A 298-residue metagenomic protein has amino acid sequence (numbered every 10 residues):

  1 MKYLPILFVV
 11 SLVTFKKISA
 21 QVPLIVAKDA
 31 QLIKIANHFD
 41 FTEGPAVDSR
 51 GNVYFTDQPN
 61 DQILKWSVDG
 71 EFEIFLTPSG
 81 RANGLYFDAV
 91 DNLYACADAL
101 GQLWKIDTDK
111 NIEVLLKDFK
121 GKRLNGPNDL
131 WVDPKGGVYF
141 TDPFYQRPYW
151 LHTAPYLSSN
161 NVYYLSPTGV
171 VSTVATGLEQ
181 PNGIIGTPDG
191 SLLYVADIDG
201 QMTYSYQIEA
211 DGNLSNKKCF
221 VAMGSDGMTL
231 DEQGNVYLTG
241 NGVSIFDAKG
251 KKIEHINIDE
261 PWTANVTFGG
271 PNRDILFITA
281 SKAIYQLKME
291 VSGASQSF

Functional and structural regions predicted by a protein language model:
M1-Q21: Bacterial Sec-dependent N-terminal signal peptides
I18-F298: Sequence-structural signature of mature extracellular/luminal beta-sheet repeat domains, prominently beta-propellers
